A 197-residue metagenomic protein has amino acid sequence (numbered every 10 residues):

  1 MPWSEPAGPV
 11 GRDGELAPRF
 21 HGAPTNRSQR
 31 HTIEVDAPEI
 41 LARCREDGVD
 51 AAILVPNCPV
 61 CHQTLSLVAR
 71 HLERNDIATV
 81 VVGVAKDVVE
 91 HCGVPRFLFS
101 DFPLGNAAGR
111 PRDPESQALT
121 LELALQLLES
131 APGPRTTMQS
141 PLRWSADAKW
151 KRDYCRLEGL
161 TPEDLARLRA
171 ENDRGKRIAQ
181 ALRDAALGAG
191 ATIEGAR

Functional and structural regions predicted by a protein language model:
M1-V94, L98-G109, S116-L128, T136-R197: Metallocofactor- and cofactor-centric catalytic cores in central/energy metabolism, strongly enriched
